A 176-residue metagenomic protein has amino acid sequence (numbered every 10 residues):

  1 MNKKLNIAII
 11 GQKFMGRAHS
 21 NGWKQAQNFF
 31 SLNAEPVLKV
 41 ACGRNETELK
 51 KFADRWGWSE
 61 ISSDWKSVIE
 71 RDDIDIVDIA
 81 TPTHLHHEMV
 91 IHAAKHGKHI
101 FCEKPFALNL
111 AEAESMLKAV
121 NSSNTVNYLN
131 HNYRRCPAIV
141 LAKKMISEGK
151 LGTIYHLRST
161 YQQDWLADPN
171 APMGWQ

Functional and structural regions predicted by a protein language model:
M1-W56: N-terminal Rossmann-like dinucleotide-binding module
G11, K104, G149: Conserved G/P- and acidic residue-centered "switch" motifs that form tight phosphate/ATP-binding loops in soluble
G22-F29, F52-R55, I91-H92, H96 (+2 more regions): Alpha-helical structural signal in soluble globular domains
P36-L38, I74, I154: Core-facing hydrophobic residues within beta-strands of well-ordered domains
A41, V77, L157: Receiver (REC) domain switch-region micro-motif
N45-T47, R55-A119: Beta-loop-alpha module in the N-terminal Rossmann-like domain of NAD(P)-dependent dehydrogenases, especially those
C102, N127-L129: Hydrophobic residues in well-ordered beta-strands that form the structural core
T125, Y133-Q176: Predominantly a Rossmann-like dinucleotide-binding segment in NAD(P)-dependent oxidoreductases
